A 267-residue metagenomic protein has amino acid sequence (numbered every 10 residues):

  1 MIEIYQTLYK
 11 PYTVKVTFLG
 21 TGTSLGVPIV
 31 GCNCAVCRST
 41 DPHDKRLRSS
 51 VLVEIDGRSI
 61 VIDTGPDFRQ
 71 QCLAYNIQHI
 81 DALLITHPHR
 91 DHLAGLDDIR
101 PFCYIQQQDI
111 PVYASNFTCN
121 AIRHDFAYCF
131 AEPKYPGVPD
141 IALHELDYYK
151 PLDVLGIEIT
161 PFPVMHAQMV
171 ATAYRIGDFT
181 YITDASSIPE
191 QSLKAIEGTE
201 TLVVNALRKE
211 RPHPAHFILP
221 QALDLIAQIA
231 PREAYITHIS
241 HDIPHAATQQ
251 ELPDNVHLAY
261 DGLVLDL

Functional and structural regions predicted by a protein language model:
I2-I182, Q191, Q249-D266: Binuclear metal-dependent hydrolase catalytic cores
S187-L267: Cap/insert and terminal regions of metallo-dependent hydrolase folds
